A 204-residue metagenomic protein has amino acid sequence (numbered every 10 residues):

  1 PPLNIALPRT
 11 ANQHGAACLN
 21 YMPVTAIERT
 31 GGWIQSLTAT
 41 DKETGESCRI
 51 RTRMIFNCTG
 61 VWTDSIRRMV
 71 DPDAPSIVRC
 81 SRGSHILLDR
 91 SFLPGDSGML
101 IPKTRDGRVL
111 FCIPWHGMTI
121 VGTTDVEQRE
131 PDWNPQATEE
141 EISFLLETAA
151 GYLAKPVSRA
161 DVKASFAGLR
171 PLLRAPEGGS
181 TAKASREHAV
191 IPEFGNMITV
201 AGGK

Functional and structural regions predicted by a protein language model:
P1-M54: Helical element adjacent to the flavin cofactor pocket in flavoenzyme catalytic cores
P2, A6, T10, R68-K204: C-terminal catalytic lobe of FAD-dependent flavoproteins
C18-N20, N57, V121, T199-V200: General beta-strand structural signal in soluble alpha/beta enzymes
T25, Q35, D64, S84 (+1 more regions): Glycine-centered loop/turn positions within well-structured domains that cap or flank conserved ligand/cofactor-binding
G45, W62-T63, P94, E127: Glycine-rich nucleotide phosphate-binding loop and flanking beta-alpha elements of Rossmann-like dinucleotide-binding
I50-G60, A149: Short hydrophobic core segments
N57-P72: Flavin (primarily FAD) binding-site architecture
